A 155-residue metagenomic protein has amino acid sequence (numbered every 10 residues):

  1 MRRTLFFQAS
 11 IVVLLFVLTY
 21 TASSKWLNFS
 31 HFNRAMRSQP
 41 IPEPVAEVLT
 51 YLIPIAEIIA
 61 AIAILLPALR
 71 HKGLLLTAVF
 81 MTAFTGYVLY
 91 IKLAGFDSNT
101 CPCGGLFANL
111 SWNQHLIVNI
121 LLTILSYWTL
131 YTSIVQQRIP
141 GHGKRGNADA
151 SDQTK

Functional and structural regions predicted by a protein language model:
M1-K155: Membrane-interfacial helix-loop segments of redox and metal-homeostasis proteins, especially TM-loop-TM junctions
